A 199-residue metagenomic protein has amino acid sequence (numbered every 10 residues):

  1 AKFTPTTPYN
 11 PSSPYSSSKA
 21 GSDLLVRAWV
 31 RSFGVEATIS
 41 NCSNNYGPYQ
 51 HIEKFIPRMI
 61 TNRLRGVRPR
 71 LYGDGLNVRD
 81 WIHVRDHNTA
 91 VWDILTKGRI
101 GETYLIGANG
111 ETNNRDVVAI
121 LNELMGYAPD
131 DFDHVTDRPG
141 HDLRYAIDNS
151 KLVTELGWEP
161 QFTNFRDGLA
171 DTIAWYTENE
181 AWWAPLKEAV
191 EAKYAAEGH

Functional and structural regions predicted by a protein language model:
A1-I39, Y46, Q50-I52: Catalytic helix-loop patch of NAD(P)-dependent Rossmann-fold dehydrogenases
A20-R27, I60, N88-T89, R115: Conserved active-site helix of classical SDR/Rossmann-fold NAD(P)-dependent CH-OH oxidoreductases
R27-R31, T61, T96: Alpha-helical segments that scaffold the active site and NAD(P)H-binding pocket of short-chain dehydrogenase/reductase
R31, N44-G47, T154, W175: Active-site micro-motifs of SAM-dependent methyltransferase domains
C42-N45, D74: Active-site loop/turn elements of alpha/beta-hydrolase fold enzymes, especially the short glycine-/histidine-rich
R63-H199: C-terminal substrate-binding subdomain of Rossmann-fold SDR/epimerase-dehydratase oxidoreductases
